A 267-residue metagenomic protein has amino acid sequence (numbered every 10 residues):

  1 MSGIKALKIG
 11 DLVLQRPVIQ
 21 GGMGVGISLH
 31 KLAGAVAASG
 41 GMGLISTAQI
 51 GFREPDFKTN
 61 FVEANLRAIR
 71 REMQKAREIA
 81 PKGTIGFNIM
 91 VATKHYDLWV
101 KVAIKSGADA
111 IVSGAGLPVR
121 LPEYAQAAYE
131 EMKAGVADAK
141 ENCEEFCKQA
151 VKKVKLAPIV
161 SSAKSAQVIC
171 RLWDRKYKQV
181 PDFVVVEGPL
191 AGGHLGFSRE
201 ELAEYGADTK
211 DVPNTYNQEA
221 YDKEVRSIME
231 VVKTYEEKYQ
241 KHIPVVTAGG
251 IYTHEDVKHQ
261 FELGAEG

Functional and structural regions predicted by a protein language model:
M1-Y239: Active-site entrance/lid segments in N-terminal catalytic domains of soluble metabolic enzymes
A191, I251-H254: Short, catalytically relevant binding-site loops at active-site mouths
V225, H254-V257: A general structural signal for well-ordered alpha-helical packing
I243-Y252: Glycine-rich beta-strand-to-loop/alpha-helix junction loops that act as flexible
V257-G267: A compact, surface-exposed functional segment
